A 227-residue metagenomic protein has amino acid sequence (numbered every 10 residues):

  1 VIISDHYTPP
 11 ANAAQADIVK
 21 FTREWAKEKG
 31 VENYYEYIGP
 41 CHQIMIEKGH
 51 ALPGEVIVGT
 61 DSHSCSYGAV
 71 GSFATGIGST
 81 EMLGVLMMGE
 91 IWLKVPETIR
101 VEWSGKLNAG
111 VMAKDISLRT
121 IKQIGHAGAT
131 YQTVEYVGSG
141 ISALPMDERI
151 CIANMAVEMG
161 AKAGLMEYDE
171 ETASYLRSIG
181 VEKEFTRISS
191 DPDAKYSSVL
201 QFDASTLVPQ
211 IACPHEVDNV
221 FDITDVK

Functional and structural regions predicted by a protein language model:
V1-K227: Fe-S-dependent hydro-lyases/dehydratases of central metabolism
